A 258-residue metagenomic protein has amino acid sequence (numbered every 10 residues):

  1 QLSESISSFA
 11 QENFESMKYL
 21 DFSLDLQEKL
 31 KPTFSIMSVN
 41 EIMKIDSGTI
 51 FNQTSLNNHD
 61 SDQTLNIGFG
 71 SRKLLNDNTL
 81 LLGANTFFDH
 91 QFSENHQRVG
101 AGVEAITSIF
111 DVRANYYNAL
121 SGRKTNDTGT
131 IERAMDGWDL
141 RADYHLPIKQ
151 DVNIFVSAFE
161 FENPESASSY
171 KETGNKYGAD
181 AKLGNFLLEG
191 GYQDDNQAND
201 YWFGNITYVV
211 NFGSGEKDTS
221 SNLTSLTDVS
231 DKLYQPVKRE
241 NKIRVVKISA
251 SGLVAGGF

Functional and structural regions predicted by a protein language model:
Q1-E12, L120-F155, F159-S168, K182-L187 (+1 more regions): Flexible, glycine-rich linker and terminal segments associated with outer-membrane beta-barrel/transport systems
Q1-Q63, S249-F258: Outer-membrane beta-barrel initiation region
S8-A10, P32-I45, Q63-D77, V99-Y116 (+3 more regions): Feature captures outer-membrane beta-barrel proteins of Gram-negative bacteria and organelles
N13-K29, M43-T49, F69-N78, A84 (+2 more regions): Extended interaction regions within the primary functional domain
K18-L26, S47-N58, L80-Q91, A101 (+3 more regions): Transmembrane beta-strand segments that form the barrel wall of outer-membrane beta-barrel proteins
D25-F34, L56-N66, H90-Q97, P164-T173 (+1 more regions): Solvent-exposed loop/turn segments connecting transmembrane beta-strands in outer-membrane beta-barrel proteins
T33, T49, T54, T64 (+8 more regions): Residue-identity detector for threonine
